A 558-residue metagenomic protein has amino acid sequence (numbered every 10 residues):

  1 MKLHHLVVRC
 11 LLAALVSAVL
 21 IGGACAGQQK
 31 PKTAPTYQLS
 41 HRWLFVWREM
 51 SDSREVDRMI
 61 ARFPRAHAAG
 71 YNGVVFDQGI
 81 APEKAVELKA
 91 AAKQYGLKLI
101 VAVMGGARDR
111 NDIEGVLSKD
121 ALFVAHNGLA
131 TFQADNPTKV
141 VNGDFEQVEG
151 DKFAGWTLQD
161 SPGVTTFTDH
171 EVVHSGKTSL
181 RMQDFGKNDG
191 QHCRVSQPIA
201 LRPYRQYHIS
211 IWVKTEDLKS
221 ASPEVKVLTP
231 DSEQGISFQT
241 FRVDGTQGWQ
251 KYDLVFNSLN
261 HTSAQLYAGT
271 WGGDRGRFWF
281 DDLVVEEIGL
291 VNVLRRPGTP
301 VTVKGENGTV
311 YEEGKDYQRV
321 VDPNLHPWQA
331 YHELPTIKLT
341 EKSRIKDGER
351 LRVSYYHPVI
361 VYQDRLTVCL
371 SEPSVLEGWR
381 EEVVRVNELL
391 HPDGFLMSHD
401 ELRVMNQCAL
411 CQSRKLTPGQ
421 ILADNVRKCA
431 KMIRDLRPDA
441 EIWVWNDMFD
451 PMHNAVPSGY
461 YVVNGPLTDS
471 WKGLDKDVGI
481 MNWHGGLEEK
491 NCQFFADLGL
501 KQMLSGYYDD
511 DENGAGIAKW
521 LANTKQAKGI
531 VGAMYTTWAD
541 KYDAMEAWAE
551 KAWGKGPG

Functional and structural regions predicted by a protein language model:
M1-V8: N-terminal secretory signal peptides that target proteins for export/translocation
C10-G22: Bacterial N-terminal signal peptides
A24-G27: Boundary at the C-terminal end of the N-terminal hydrophobic targeting segment
T33-T36, F45-V46, R58-M59, A91-G96 (+10 more regions): Substrate-binding groove of N-acetylhexosamine-processing glycoside hydrolases
W47, D77, Q183, D281 (+3 more regions): Conserved residues at the C-terminal ends of beta-strands
W47-N136, S354-N464, S470-L474, V478: Aromatic-lined carbohydrate-binding surfaces of glycoside hydrolases
G128-T336, E341, K346: Extracellular and organelle-lumenal recognition/adhesion modules and their flexible linkers in secreted
L254, E349-H357: Short, hydrophobic/aromatic-enriched beta-strand segments in well-ordered soluble domains
